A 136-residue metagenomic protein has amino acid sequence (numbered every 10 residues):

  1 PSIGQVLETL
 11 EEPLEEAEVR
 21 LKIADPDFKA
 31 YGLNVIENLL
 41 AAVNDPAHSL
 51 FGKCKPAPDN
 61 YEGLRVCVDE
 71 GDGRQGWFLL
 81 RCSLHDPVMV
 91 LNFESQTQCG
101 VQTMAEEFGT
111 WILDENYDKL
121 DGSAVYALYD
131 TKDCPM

Functional and structural regions predicted by a protein language model:
P1-N92, T97-M136: Phosphate-binding and adjacent anionic-ligand microenvironments
